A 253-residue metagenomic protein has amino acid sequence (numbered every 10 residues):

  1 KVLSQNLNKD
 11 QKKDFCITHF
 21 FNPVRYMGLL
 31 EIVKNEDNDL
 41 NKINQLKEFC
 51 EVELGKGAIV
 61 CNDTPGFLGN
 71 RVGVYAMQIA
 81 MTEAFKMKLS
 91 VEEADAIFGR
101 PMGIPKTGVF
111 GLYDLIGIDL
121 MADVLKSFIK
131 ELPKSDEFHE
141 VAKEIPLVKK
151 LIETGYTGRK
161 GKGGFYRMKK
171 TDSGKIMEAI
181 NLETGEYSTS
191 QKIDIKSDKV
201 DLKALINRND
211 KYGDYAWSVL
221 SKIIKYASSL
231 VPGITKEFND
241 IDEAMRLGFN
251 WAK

Functional and structural regions predicted by a protein language model:
K1-K253: N-terminal glycine-rich phosphate-binding loop for ADP-containing cofactors
